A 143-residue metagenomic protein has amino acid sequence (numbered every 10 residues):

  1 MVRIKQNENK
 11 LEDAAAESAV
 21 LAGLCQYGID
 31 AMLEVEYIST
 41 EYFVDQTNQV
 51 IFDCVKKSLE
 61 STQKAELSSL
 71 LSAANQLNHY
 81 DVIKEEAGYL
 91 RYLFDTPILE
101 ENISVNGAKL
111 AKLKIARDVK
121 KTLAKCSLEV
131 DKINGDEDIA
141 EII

Functional and structural regions predicted by a protein language model:
M1-L113: Noncatalytic partner-interaction/assembly domains of nucleic-acid and motor enzyme complexes, especially the accessory
Y92-I143: Interdomain "pre-motor" coupling segment immediately N-terminal to P-loop NTPase/helicase cores
